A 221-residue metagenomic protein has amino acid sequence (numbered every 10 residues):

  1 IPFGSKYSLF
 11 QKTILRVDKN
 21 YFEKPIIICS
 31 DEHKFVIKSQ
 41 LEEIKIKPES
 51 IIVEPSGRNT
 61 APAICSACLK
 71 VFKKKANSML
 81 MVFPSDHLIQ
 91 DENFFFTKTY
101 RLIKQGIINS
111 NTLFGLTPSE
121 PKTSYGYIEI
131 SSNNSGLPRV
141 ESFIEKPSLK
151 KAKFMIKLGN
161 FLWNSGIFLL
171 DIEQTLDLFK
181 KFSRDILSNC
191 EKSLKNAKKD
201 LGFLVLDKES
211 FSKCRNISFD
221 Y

Functional and structural regions predicted by a protein language model:
P2-P84, L88-F94, Y100: Conserved N-terminal catalytic core of the sugar/cofactor nucleotidyltransferase
L9, T13, H33, I37 (+6 more regions): General structural feature for long, well-ordered alpha-helical segments within catalytic domains of soluble enzymes
I14, D18-Y21, L41, K45 (+6 more regions): Structural signal for hydrophobic packing residues in well-ordered secondary-structure cores of soluble enzyme domains
F22-E23, I46-P48, K75-S78, I107-N111 (+3 more regions): Short coil/turn connectors at secondary-structure junctions
I28, M81-P84, L113-T117, I144 (+1 more regions): Short beta-strand segments
T60-A61, L88-E92, E120-Y125, K151-A152 (+1 more regions): Short, well-ordered, mixed-charge alpha-helical segments that flank or form enzyme active sites
L88-K122: Conserved donor-nucleotide/metal-binding helix-loop-beta segment in metal-dependent transferases, i.e., the alpha-helix
P118, Y127-Y221: Catalytic core of tubulin tyrosine ligase-like
